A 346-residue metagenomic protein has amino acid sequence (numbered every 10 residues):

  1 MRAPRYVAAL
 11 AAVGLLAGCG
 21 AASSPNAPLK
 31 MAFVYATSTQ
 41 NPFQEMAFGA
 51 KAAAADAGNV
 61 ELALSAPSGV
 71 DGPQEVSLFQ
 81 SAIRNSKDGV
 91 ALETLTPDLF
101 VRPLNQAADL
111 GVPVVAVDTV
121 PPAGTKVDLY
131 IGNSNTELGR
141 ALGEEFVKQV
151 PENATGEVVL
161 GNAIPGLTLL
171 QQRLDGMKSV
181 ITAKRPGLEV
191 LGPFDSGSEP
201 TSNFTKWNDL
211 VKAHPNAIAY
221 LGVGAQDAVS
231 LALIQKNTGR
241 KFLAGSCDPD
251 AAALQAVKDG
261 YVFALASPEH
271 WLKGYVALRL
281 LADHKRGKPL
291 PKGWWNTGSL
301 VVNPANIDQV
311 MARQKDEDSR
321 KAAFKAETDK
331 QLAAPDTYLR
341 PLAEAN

Functional and structural regions predicted by a protein language model:
M1-K30, N105-V112, T337-N346: Short, low-complexity disordered leader/linker segments with a strong preference for bacterial N-terminal type II
N26, E75, I131-E157, Q172 (+3 more regions): Hydrophobic alpha-helical segments within soluble ligand-binding/sensing domains
K30-A57, A63-F79, K87, E93-P97 (+2 more regions): Extracytoplasmic "Venus flytrap"
P42-D56, L138-E145, T168-L188, K206 (+1 more regions): Short, solvent-exposed amphipathic alpha-helices that sit in or adjacent to ligand/effector-binding or catalytic
E61-S86, G192-A213, A228-S230: Structural motif
V90-D109, M177, S196-A256: Hydrophobic alpha-helical
D98-E137, E157, D250-K258, V262-F263: Flexible loop/hinge segments that line or gate small-molecule binding clefts
L169, L280-N346: Hinge/cleft segment of the Venus flytrap/periplasmic-binding protein
